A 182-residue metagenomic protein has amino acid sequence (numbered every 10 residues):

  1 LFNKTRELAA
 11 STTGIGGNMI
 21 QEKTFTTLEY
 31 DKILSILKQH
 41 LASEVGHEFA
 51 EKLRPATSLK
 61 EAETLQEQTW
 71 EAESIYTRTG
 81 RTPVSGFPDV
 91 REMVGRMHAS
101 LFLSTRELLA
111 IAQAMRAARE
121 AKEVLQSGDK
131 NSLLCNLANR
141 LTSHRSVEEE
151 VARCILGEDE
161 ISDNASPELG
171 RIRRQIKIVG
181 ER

Functional and structural regions predicted by a protein language model:
T5-R6: Glycine-biased, low-complexity coil/linker segments
A10-S11: Short, low-complexity intrinsically disordered segments enriched in A/P/G/S/L with frequent Arg, especially at protein
I15-N164, E168: Conserved amphipathic alpha-helical "coupling/scaffold" segments that transmit conformational changes between domains
I172-R182: Extended, Lys/Arg-enriched charged tracts that mediate electrostatic binding to polyanionic substrates
